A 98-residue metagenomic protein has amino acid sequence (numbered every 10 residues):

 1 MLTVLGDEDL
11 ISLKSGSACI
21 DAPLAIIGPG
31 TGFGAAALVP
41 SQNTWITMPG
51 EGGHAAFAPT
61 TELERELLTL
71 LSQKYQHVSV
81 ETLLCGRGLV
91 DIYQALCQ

Functional and structural regions predicted by a protein language model:
M1-L83, V90, C97: Phosphate-binding/catalytic loop of phosphoryl-transfer enzymes
